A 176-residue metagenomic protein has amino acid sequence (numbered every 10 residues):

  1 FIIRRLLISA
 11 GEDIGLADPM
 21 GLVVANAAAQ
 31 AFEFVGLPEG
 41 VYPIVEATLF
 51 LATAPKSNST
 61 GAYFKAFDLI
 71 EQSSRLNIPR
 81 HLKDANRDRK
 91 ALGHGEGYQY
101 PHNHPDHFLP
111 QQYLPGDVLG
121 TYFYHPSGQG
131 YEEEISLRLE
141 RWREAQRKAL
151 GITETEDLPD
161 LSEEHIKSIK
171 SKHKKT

Functional and structural regions predicted by a protein language model:
F1-F108, P115-T176: Terminal-proximal interaction/regulatory segments of ATP-powered molecular machines
